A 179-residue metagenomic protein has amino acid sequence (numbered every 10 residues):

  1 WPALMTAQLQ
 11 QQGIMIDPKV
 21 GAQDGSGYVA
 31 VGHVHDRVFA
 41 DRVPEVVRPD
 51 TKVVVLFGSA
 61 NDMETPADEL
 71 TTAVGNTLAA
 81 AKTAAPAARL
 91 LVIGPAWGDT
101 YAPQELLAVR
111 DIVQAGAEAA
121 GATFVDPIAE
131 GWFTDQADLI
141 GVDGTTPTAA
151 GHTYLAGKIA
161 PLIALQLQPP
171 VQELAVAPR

Functional and structural regions predicted by a protein language model:
W1-Q23, V43-R48: Serine-esterase "nucleophile elbow" of acetyl-processing enzymes
P2, T6, A40, T51 (+6 more regions): Extracytoplasmic/secreted envelope proteins and their assembly/folding machinery, especially bacterial periplasmic
D17-A22, K52-G58, R89-G94, T123-D126: Structural recognition of the beta-strand scaffold that forms the well-ordered cores of secreted hydrolase catalytic
G21-G27, V31, V55-M63, P95 (+1 more regions): Cell-envelope and extracellular/periplasmic
G27-T51, E64, D68-G75: Catalytic-core regions of hydrolytic enzymes
F57-N61, L78-D111: Active-site segments of SGNH/GDSL-like serine hydrolases that catalyze O-acetyl group transfer/hydrolysis on lipids
D99-R179: Catalytic His-Asp segment of secreted/periplasmic serine-dependent ester chemistry enzymes
